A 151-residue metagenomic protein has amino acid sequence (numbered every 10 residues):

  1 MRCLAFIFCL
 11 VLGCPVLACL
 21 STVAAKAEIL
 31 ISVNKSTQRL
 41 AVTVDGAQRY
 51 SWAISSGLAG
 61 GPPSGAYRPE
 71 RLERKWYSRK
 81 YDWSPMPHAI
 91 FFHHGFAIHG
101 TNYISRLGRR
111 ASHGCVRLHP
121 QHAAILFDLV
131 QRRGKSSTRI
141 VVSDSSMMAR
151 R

Functional and structural regions predicted by a protein language model:
M1-L12: Bacterial N-terminal signal peptides that target proteins for export
C14-A24: C-terminal segment of classical bacterial N-terminal signal peptides
A24-A59: A structural motif detector for short, solvent-exposed N-terminal "entry" segments of globular domains
K26-A27, G60-A66, E73-R151: Exported/periplasmic cell-wall-interacting domains
R39-A41, R68, A97: General beta-strand recognition
